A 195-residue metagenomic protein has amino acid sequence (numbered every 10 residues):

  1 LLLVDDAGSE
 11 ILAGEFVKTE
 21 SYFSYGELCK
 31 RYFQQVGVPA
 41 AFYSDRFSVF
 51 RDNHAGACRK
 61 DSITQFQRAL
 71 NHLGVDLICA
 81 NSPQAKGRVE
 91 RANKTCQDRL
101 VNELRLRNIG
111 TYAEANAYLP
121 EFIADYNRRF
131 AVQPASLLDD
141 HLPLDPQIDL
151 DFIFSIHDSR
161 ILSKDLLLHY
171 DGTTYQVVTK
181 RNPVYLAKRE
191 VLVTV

Functional and structural regions predicted by a protein language model:
L1-L2: Short glycine-rich loop/turn motifs
D5-D6, H169: Short, acidic, Ser/Thr-enriched surface-loop or helix-capping motifs
D6-E114: RNase H-like DDE/DDD metal-dependent nuclease/strand-transfer catalytic core used by mobile genetic elements
D98-R105, I109, P120-A135: Short helix-capping and hinge/turn segments at secondary-structure transitions, especially at repeat and domain
I123-V195: C-terminal, beta-rich DNA-binding module of retroviral/retroelements integrases
